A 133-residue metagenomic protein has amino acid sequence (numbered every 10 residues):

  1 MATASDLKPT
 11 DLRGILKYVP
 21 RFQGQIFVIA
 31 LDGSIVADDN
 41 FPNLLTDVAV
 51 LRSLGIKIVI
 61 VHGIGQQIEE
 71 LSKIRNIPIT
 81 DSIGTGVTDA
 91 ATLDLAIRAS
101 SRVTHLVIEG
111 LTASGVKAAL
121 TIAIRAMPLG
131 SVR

Functional and structural regions predicted by a protein language model:
M1-V59: N-terminal glycine-/serine-/threonine-rich phosphate-binding loop
R13-L16, L45, A49, E69 (+2 more regions): Predominant activation on well-ordered alpha-helical scaffold segments within soluble catalytic domains
Q23-Q25, Q66-Q67, E109: Residue-identity detector for glutamine
L31, H62, I122: A cross-domain feature marking catalytic cores of carbohydrate-active enzymes and several ubiquitous metabolic/repair
I35-A37, G65-E69, M127-L129: Short, active-site-adjacent cap segments at secondary-structure transitions
P42-G86: Active-site cofactor/substrate anionic-group-binding motifs, chiefly glycine- and Lys/Arg-rich phosphate-binding loops
K73-R133: Ligand-binding beta-strand-loop-alpha-helix segment within the catalytic cores of soluble metabolic enzymes
